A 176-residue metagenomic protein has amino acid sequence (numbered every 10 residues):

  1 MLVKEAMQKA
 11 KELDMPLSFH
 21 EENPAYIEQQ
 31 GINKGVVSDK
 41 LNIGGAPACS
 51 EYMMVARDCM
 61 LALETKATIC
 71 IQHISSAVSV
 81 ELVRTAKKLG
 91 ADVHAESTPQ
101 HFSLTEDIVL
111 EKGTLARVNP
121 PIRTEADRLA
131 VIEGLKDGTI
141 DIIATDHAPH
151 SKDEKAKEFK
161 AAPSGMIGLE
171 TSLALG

Functional and structural regions predicted by a protein language model:
M1-I143: Histidine/acidic residue-rich metal-binding segments in metalloenzymes
E51-Y52, A161-L175: Gly/Ser/Thr-rich active-site loops/lids in small-molecule metabolic enzymes that frequently grip phosphoryl groups
T145-D153, G168-G176: Active-site anion/phosphate-binding pocket segments in diverse small-molecule metabolic enzymes
D153-P163: Basic, amphipathic juxtamembrane/active-site segments that coordinate anionic phosphate or diphosphate groups
